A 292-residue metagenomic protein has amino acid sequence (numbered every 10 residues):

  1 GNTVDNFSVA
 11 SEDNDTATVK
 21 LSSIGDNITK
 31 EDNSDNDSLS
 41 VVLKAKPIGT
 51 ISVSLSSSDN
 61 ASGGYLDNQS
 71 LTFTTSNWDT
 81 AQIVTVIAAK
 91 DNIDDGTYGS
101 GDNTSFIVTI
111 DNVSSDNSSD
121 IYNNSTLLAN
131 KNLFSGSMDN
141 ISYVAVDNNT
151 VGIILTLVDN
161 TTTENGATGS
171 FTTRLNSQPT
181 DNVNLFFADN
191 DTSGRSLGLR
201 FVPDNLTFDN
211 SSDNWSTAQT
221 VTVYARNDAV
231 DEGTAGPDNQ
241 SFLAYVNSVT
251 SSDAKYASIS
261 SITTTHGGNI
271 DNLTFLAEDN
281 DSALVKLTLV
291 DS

Functional and structural regions predicted by a protein language model:
G1-S292: Short boundary segments that mark the start of a structured unit
